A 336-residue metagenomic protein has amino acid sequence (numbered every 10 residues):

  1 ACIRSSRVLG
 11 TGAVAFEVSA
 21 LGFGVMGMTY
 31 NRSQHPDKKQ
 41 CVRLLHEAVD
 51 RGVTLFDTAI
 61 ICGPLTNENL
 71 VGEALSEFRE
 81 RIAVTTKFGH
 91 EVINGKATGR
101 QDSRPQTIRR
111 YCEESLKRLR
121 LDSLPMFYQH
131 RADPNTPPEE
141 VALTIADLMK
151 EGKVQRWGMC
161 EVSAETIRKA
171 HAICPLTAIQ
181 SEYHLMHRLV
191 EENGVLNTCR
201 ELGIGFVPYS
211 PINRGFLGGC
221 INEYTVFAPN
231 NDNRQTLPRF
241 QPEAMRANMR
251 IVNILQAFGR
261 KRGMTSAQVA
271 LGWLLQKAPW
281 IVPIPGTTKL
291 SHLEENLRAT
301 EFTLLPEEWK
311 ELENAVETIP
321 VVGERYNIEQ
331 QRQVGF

Functional and structural regions predicted by a protein language model:
A1-A83: N-terminal binding-site loop/beta-alpha segment at the start of enzyme catalytic domains that lines or forms
F23-V25, T58, M126-Q129, M159 (+2 more regions): Conserved beta-strand positions
M26-K39, N94-R109, H130-N135: Active-site mouth loops of central-metabolism enzymes
H35-A48, S103-R118, S163-R168: Short, acidic/polar
E47, R51, R118-L119, G152 (+1 more regions): Structural motif
R81-I93: A short, structured active-site edge motif that brings together acidic residues
L116-P137: Active-site groove signature of glycoside hydrolases
A132-N314, T318-I319, E329-F336: Beta/alpha (TIM)-barrel catalytic core signal, keyed to glycine-rich beta->alpha loops juxtaposed to Asp/Glu that bind
